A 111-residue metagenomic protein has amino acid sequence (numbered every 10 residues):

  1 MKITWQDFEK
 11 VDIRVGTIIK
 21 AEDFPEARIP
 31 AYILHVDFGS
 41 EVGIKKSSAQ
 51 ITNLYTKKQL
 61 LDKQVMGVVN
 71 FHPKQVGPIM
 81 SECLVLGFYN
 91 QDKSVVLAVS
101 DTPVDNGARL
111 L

Functional and structural regions predicted by a protein language model:
M1-L111: Phosphate-backbone binding interfaces of nucleic-acid-interacting proteins
